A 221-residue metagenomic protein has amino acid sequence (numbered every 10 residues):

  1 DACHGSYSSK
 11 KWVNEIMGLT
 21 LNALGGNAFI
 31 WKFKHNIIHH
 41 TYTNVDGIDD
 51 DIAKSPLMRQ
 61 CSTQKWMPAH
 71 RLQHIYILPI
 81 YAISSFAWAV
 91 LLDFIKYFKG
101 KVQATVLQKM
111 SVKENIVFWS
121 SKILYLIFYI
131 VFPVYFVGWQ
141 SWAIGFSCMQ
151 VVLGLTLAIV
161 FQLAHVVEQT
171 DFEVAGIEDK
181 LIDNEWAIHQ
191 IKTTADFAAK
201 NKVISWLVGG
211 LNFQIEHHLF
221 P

Functional and structural regions predicted by a protein language model:
D1-M110, I177-P221: Membrane-embedded catalytic scaffold of the fatty acid hydroxylase/desaturase
A2, S6, K96-K99, F136 (+2 more regions): Membrane-interfacial segments
G5-S9, I127, L155, T170: Hydrophobic positions within alpha-helical membrane elements
N22-G26, L72-F86, K109-V160: Alpha-helical bilayer-embedded segments of polytopic membrane proteins, i.e., transmembrane/intramembrane helices
V131, F146-Q150, I159-A164, V174 (+3 more regions): Active-site proximal loops enriched in glycine and acidic residues that flank catalytic Cys/His/Asp and coordinate
M149-G154, F161-A187: Active/binding-pocket-proximal capping segment
